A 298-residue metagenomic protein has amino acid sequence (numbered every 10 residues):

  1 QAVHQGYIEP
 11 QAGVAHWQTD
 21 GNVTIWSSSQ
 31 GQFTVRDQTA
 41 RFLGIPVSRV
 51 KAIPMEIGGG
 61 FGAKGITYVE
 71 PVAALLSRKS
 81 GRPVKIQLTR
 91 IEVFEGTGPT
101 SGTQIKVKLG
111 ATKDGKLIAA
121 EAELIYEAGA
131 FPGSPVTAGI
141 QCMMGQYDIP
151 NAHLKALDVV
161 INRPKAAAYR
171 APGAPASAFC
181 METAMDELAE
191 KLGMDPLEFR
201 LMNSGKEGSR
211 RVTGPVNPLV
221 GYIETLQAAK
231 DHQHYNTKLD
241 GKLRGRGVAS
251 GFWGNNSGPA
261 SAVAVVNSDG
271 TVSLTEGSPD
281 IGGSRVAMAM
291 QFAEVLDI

Functional and structural regions predicted by a protein language model:
Q1-I298: Structural alpha/beta core scaffold segments of enzyme domains
